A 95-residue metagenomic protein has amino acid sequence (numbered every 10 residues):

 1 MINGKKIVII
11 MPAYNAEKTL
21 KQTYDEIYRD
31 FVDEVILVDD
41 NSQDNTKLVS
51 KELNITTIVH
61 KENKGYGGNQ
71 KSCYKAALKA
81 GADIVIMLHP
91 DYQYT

Functional and structural regions predicted by a protein language model:
K6-V8: Cell-envelope/extracellular polymer assembly enzymes that use nucleotide-activated donors
A13, V38-D40, H60: Conserved sequence signature across two-component system core domains
Y14-R29: Short, well-formed alpha-helical segments that are part of the catalytic scaffolds of diverse glycosyltransferases
A16-T19, S42, T95: Donor nucleotide-sugar binding loop of glycosyltransferases
D33, K47-A80: Conserved donor nucleotide-binding strand/loop of the catalytic core
D39-K47: A conserved acidic beta->alpha catalytic loop
K64, Y92-Y94: Acidic metal-phosphate-binding loop of nucleotide-sugar-dependent transferases
A82-D91: Short beta-strand-to-loop acidic/aromatic patch adjacent to the donor-nucleotide binding site
